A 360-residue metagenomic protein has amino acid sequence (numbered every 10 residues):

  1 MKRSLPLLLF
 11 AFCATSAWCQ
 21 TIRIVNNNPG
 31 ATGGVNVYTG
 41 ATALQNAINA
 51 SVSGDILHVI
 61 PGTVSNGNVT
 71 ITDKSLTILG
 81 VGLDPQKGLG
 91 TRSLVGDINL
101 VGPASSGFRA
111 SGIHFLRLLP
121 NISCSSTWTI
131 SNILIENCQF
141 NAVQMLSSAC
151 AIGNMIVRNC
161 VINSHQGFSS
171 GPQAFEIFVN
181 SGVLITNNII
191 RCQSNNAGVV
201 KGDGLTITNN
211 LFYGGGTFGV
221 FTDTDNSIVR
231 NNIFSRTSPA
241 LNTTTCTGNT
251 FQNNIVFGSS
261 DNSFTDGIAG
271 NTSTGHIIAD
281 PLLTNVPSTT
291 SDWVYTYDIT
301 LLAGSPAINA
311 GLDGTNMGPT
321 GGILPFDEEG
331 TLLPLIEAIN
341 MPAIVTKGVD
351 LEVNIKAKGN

Functional and structural regions predicted by a protein language model:
M1-R23: Bacterial Sec-dependent N-terminal signal peptides
N26-S65: Acidic Gly/Asp/Thr-rich repetitive segments characteristic of extracellular carbohydrate-active and adhesion proteins
N28-A31, P61-V64, V81-P85, T237-S238 (+3 more regions): Acidic glycine-/aspartate-rich tracts in secreted/extracellular proteins
L57-V59, L76-V81, S111-L116, I133-C138 (+4 more regions): Well-ordered beta-strand segments characteristic of repetitive beta-sheet solenoids
T72, N121-T127, L146-A149, M155-Y295: Predominantly extracellular beta-rich ligand-binding scaffolds that present long acidic/polar faces for carbohydrate
S75-S125, V143, H165-Q166: Right-handed parallel beta-helix/beta-spiral solenoid domain characteristic of secreted/periplasmic
S273-E329: C-terminal accessory segments
T315-L351, K358-N360: Short, compositionally biased P/S/T/A/G/V-rich stretches that sit at domain boundaries
